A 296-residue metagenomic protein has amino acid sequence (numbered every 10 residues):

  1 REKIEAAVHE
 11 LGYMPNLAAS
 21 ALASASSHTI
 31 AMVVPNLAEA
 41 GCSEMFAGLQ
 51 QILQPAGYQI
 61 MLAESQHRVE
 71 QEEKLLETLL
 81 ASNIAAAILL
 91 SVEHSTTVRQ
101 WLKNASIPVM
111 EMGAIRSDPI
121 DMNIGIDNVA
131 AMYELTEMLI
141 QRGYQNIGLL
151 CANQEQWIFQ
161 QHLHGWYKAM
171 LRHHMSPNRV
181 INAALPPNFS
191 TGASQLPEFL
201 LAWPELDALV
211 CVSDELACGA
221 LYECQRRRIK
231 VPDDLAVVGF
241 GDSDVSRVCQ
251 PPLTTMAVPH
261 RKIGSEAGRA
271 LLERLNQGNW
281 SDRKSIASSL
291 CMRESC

Functional and structural regions predicted by a protein language model:
I4: Short conserved active-site loop signatures built around small residues
E10, A47-Q59, K74, L80 (+3 more regions): Bacterial carbohydrate/catabolite-sensing allosteric modules
L11-T78, S82-A86, H164-K168: Amphipathic helical "hinge" segments at domain boundaries
M32, L89, C211: Redox-cofactor binding/interface segments in oxidoreductases and associated redox assembly factors
V34, S91, G113: Flexible glycine-/small-residue-rich
Q66-V69, L90-T96, E215: Short beta->alpha connector loops
